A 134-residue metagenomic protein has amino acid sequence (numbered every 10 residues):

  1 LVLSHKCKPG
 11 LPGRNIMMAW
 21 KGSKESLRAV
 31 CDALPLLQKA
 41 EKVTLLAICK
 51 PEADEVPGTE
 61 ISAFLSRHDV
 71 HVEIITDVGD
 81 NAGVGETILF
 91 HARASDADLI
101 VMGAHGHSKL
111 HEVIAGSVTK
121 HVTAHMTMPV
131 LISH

Functional and structural regions predicted by a protein language model:
L1-A40, T44-L46, H125-H134: Intrinsically disordered or low-complexity boundary/linker segments at protein termini and domain junctions
L1-P9, A92-H134: Gly/Ser-rich helix-loop-strand patches that form or flank binding pockets for ribonucleotide-derived cofactors
I16-M17, C31-D32, T59-I61, I114-S117: Short, glycine/charged-enriched secondary-structure capping and boundary segments
E25-R28, D80-G83, I114: Short secondary-structure boundary/capping elements
S26, A53, L110: Glycine/Thr-rich phosphate-binding loops of Rossmann-like dinucleotide-binding domains
K39-A104: Glycine/small-residue-rich hydrophobic helix-like segments
